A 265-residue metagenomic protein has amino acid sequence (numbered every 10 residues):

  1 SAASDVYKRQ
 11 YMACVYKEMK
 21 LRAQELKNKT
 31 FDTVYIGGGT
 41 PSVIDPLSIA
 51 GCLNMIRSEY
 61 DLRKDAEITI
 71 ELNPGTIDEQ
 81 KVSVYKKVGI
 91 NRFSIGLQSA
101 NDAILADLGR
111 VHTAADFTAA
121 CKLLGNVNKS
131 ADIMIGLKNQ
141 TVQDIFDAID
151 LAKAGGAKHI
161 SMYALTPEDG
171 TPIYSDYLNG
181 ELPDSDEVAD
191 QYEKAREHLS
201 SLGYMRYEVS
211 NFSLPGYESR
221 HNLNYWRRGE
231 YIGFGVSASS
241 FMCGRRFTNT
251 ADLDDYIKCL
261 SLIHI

Functional and structural regions predicted by a protein language model:
A2-Y7, I265: Short, small-residue-biased leader/transition segments that mark boundaries at the very start of proteins
K8-E25, K29-L262: C-terminal scaffold of the Radical SAM
